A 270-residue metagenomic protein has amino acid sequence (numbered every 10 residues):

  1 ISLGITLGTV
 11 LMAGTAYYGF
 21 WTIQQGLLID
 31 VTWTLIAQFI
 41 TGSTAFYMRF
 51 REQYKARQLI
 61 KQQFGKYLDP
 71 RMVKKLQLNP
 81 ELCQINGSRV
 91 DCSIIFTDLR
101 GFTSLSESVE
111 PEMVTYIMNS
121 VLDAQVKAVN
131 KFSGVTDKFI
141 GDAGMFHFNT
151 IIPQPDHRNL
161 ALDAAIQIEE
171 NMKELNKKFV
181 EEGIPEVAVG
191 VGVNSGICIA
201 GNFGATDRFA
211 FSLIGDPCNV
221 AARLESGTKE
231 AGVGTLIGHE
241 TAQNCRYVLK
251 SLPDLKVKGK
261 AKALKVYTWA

Functional and structural regions predicted by a protein language model:
I1-Y67: Transmembrane alpha-helices and their extracellular/periplasmic helix-loop junctions in integral membrane proteins
K66-I85: Cytosolic juxtamembrane regulatory segments of multi-pass membrane proteins
C83-D163, F211: Catalytic NTP-binding/metal-coordinating core of nucleotidyl cyclase/transferase enzymes
I94, G144, V189-S195, V266: A structural signal for short, well-ordered beta-strand segments
M118-G134, T150-V191, S195, D216-K229 (+1 more regions): Alpha-helical scaffold within the catalytic cores of cyclic-nucleotide enzymes
C198, G227-A270: Cytosolic regulatory/linker segments at or just downstream of nucleotide-handling modules in signal-transduction
N202-A205: Cytochrome P450 core scaffold surrounding the K-helix E-X-X-R motif and the conserved "meander" helix-loop region
